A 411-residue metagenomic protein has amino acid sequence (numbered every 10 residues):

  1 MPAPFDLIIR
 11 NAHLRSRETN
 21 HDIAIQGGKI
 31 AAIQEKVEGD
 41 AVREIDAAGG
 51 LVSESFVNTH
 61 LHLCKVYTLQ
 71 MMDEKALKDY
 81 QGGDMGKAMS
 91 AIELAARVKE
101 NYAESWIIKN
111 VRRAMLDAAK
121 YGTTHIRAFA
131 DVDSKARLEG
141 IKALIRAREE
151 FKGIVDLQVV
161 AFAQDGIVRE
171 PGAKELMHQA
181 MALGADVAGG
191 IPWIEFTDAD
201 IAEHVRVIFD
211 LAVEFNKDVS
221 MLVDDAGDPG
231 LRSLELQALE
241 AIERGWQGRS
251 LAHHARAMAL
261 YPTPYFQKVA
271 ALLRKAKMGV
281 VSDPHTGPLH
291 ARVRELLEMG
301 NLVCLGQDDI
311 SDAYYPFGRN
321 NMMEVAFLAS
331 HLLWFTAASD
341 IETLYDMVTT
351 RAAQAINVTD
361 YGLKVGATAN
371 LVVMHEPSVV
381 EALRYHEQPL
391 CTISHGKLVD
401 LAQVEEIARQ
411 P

Functional and structural regions predicted by a protein language model:
M1-D40, V379: N-terminal metal-binding scaffold of metallo-dependent hydrolase/deaminase domains
P2-N11, E38-G83: Replace "His-x-His-based motif
A12, G28, G49, H60 (+11 more regions): Divalent metal-coordination and catalytic microenvironments
Y67-I107, S233-L251, V269, N320-T336: Active-site gating loops and adjacent loop-to-helix segments of metal-dependent hydrolytic enzymes
Q70-F129, L138-E150, L176-A182: Alpha-helical scaffold segments that flank or form the walls of functional sites
Q158-A173, A182-A291, S311: Active-site core of metal-dependent hydrolases
D218, L239-S250, R294-E376: His/Asp/Glu-enriched, well-ordered alpha-helical/loop segment that forms or immediately abuts the divalent-metal
V365-P411: C-terminal cap of metal-dependent C-N hydrolases
